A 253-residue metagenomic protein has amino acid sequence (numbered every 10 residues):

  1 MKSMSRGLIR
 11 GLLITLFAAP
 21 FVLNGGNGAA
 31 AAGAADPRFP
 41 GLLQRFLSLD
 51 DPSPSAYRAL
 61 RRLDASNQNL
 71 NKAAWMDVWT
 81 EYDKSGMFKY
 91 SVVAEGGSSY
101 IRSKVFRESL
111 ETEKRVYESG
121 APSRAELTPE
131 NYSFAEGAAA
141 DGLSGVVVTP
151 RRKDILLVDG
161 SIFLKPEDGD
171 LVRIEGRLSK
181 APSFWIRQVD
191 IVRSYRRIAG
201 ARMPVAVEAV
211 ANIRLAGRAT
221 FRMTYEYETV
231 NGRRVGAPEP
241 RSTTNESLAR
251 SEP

Functional and structural regions predicted by a protein language model:
K2-T15: Bacterial N-terminal signal peptides that target proteins for export
A19-N27: C-terminal segment of classical bacterial N-terminal signal peptides
A29-D159, P166-D170, K180-V189, A201 (+1 more regions): Structured extracytoplasmic
I174, V205-A209: Beta-strand-dense domains in secreted/periplasmic systems and polymorphic toxin scaffolds
I191-R193, V207: C-terminal soluble interaction/assembly domains
I198: Cys-His-centered catalytic/binding microenvironment captured across papain-like cysteine peptidases and homologous
